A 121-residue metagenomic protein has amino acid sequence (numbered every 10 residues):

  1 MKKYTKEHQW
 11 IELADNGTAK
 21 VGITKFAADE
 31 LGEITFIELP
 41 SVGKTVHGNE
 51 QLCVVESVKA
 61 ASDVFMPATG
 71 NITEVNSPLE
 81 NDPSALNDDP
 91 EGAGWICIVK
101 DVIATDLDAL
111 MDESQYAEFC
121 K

Functional and structural regions predicted by a protein language model:
M1-Q51, N87-K121: Acidic, low-complexity mobile loops and tails
H8-W10, V55, V64, I72: Conserved hydrophobic positions within beta-strands
N16, V55-F65, E118: Charged, low-complexity, helix/coiled-coil-prone segments
Q51-C53, V58-A60, P78-L79, I103: Short, charged beta-turn/beta-strand-edge "cap" motif at the junction between a beta-strand and an adjacent loop
A60-A93: Mid-chain, well-packed structural core segment of small domains
